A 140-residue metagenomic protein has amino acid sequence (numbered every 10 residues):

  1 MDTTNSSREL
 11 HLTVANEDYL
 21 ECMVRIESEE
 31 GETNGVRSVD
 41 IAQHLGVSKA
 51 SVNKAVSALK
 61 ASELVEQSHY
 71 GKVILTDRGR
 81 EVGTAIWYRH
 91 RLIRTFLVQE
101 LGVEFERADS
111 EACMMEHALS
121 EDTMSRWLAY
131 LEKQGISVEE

Functional and structural regions predicted by a protein language model:
M1, S110-E140: C-terminal regulatory/oligomerization modules of transcriptional regulators
S7-R8, D77-V82, F96: A ubiquitous short alpha-helical element
S7-V47: N-terminal helix-turn-helix DNA-binding core of bacterial DNA-binding proteins
E17, A50, E106: Key DNA-contact positions within bacterial/archaeal DNA-binding proteins
V36-H69, D77: Canonical helix-turn-helix DNA-binding module
G71-H90: Basic, amphipathic "hinge/linker" alpha-helix immediately C-terminal to the N-terminal HTH DNA-binding motif
R89-S120: Arg/Lys-rich, alpha-helical DNA-contact motif
